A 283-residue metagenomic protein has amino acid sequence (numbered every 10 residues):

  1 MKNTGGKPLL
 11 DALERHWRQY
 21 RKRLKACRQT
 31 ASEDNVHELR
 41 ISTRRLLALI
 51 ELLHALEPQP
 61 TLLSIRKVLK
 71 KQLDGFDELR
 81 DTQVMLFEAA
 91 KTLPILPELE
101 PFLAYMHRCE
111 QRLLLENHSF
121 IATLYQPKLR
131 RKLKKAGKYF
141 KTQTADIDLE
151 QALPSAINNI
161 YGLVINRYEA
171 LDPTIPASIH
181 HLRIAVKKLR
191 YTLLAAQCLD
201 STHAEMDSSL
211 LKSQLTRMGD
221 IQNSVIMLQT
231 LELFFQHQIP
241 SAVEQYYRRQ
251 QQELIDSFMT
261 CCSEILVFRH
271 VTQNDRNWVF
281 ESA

Functional and structural regions predicted by a protein language model:
M1-A283: Function-determining surface determinants
